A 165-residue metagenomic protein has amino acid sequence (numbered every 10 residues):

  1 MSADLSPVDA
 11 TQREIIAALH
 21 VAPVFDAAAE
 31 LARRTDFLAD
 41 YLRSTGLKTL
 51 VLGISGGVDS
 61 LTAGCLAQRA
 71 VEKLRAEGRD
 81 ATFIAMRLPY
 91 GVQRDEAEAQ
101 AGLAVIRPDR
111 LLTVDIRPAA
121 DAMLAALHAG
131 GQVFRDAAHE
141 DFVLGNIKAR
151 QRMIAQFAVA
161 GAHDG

Functional and structural regions predicted by a protein language model:
S2-G165: ATP-dependent adenylation/nucleotidyltransferase module used to activate substrates
